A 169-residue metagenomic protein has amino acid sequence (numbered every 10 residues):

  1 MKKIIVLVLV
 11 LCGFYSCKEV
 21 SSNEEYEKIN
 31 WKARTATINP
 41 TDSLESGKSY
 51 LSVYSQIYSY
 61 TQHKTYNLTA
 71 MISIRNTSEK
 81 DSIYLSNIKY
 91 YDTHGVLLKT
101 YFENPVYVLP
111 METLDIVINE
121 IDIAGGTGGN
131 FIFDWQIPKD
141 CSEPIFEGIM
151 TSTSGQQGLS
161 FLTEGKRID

Functional and structural regions predicted by a protein language model:
I4-C12: Sec-dependent N-terminal signal peptides
S16-S21: Bacterial signal peptide processing site
N23-I29, D122-D169: Terminal connector regions
E25-S46: Post-signal peptide N-terminal segment of mature Sec-exported envelope proteins
K64-M71, G129: Short, solvent-exposed loop/turn segments enriched in Ser/Thr/Gly
I74-D81: Asparagine-centered strand-capping/turn motif at beta-strand->loop junctions
D81-I88, K99-T100, E143-E147: Short, hydrophobic/aromatic beta-strand segments
T93, L97-G128: Intrinsically disordered, low-complexity Pro/Gly/Ser/Thr-rich segments with frequent PxxP/GP/PP motifs and embedded
